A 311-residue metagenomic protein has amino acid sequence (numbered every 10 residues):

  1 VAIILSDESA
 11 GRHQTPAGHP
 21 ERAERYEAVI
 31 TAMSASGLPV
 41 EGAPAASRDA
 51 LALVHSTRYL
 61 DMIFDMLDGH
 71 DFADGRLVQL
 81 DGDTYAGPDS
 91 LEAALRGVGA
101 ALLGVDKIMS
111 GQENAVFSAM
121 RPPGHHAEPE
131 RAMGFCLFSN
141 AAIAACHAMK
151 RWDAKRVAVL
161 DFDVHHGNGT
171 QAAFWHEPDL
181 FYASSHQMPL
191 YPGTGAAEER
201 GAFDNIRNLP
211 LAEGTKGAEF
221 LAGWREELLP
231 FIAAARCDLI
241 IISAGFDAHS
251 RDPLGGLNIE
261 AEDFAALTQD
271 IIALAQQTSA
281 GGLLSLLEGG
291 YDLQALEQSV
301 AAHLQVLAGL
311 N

Functional and structural regions predicted by a protein language model:
V1-L160, H165-N311: HDAC/HDAC-like amidohydrolase catalytic core signature
